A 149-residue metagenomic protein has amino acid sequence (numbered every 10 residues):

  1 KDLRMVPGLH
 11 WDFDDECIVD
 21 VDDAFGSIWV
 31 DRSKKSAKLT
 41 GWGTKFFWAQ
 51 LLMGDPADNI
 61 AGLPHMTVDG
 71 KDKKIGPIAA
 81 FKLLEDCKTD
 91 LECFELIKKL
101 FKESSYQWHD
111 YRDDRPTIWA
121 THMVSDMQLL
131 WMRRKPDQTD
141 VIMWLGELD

Functional and structural regions predicted by a protein language model:
K1-M143, E147-L148: Extended two-metal-dependent nuclease catalytic cores across DNA- and RNA-processing enzymes
